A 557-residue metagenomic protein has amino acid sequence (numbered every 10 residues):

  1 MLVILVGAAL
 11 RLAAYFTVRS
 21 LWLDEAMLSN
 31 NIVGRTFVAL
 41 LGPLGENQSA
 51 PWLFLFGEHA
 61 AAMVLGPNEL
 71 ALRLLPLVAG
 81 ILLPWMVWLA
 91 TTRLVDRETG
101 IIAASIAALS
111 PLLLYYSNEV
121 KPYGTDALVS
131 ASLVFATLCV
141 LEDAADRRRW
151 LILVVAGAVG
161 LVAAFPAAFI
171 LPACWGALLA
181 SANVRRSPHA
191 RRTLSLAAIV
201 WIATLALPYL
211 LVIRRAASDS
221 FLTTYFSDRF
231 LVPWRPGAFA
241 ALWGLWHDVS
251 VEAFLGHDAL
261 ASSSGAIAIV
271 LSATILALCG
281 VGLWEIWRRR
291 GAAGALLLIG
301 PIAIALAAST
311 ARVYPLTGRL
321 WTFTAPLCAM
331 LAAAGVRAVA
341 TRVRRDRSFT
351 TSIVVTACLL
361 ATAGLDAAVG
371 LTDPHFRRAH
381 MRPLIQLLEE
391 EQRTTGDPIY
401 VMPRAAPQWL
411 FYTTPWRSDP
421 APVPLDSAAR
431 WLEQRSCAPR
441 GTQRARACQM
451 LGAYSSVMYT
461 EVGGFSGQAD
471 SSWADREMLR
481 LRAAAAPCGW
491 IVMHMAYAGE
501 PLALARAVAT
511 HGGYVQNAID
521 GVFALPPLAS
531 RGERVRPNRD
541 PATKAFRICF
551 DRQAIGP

Functional and structural regions predicted by a protein language model:
M1-A554: Membrane-proximal helix-loop-helix interfaces that form the catalytic/acceptor-binding platform of multi-pass membrane
